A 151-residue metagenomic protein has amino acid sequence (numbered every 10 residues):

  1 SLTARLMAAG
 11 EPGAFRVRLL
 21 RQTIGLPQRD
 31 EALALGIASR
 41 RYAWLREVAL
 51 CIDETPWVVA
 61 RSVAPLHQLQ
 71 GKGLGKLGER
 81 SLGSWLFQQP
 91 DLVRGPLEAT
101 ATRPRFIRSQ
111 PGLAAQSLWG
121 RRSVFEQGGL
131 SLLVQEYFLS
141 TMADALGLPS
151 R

Functional and structural regions predicted by a protein language model:
S1-R151: Composition-driven recognition of glycine/serine/threonine/acidic- and proline-rich low-complexity segments and repeats
